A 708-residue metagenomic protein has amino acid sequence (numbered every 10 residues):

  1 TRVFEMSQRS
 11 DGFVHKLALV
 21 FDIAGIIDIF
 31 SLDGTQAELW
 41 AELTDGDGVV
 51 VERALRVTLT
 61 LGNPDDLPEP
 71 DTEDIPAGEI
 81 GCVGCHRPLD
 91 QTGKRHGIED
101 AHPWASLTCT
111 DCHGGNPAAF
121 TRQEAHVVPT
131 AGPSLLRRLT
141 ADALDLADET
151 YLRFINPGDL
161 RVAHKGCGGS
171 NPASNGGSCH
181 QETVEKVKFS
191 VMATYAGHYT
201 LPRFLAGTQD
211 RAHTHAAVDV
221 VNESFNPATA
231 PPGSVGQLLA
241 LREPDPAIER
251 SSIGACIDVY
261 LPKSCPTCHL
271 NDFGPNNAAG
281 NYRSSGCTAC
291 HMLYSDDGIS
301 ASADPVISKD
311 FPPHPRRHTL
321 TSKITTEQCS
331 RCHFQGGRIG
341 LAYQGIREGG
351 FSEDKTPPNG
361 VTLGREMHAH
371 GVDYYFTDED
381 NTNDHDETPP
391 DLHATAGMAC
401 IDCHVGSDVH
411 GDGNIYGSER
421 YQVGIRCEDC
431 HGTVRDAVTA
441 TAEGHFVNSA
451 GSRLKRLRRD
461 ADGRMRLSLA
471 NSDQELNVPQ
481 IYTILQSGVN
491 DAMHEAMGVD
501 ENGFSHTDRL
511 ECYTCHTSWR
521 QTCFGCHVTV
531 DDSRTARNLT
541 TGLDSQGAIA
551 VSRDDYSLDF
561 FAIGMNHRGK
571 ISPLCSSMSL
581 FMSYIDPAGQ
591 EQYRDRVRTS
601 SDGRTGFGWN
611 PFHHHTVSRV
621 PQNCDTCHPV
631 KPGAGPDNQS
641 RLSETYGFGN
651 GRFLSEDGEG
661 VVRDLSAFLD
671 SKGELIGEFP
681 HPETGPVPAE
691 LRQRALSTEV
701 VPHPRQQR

Functional and structural regions predicted by a protein language model:
R2, R9-I26: Aromatic sugar-binding surface patches on proteins that engage polysaccharides or sugar-phosphate polymers
I27-L32, C256-Y260: Exposed beta-sheet edge/beta-hairpin loop segments within beta-rich domains
D33-L39: Exposed beta-strand face motif in extracellular beta-rich ectodomains
T44-V49: Short, solvent-exposed loop/turn segments at the edges of extracellular beta-sandwich modules
V50, L61-Q91, A105-T110, G114-N276 (+3 more regions): C-type cytochrome heme-c attachment and multiheme electron-transfer modules
V50-R56: Extracellular and select intracellular beta-sandwich modules with Ser/Thr-enriched, small-residue motifs on
E99-W104, A279-N281, Y416-R420: Short linker/helix segments within small regulatory modules
Y282-S308: Long, hydrophobic, well-ordered secondary-structure blocks that form the structural core and pocket-lining surfaces
